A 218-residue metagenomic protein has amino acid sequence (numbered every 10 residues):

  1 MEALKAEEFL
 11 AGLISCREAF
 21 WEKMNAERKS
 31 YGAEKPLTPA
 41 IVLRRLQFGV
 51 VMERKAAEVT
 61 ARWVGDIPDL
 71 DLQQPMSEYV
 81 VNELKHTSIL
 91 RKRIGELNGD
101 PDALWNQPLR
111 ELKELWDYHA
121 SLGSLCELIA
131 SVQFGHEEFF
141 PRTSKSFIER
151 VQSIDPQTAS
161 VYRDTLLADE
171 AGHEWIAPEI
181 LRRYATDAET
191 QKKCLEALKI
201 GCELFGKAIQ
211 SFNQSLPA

Functional and structural regions predicted by a protein language model:
M1-A218: Non-heme di-metal
